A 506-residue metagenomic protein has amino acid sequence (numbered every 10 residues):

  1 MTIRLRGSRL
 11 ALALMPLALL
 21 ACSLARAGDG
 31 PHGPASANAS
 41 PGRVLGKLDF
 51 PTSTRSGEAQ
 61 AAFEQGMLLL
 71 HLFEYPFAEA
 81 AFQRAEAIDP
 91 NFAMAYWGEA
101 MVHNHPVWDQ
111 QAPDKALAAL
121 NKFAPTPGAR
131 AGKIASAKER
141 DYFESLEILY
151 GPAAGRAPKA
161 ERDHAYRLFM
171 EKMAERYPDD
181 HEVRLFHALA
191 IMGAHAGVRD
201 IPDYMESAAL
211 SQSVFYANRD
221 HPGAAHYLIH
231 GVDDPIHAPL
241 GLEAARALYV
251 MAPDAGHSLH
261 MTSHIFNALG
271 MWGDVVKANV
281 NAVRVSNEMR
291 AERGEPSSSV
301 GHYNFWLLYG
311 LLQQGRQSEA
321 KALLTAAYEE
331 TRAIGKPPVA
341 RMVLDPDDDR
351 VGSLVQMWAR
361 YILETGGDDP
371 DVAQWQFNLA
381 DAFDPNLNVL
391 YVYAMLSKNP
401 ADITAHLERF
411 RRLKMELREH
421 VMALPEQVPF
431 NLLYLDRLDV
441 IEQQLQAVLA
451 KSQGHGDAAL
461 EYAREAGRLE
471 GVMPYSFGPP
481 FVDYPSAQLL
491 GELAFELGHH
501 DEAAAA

Functional and structural regions predicted by a protein language model:
R55-R84, F143, E147-R156, V389-V392 (+2 more regions): Alpha-helical segment of the N-proximal tetratricopeptide repeat
E58, N91-A93, D180-V183, D220-P222 (+4 more regions): Residue-level recognition of tetratricopeptide repeat
E58-A59, A137-K138, R219-A225, P253-L259 (+5 more regions): Generic helix N-cap/helix-start motif at coil->alpha-helix transitions
E64, G98, E139, F143-I148 (+11 more regions): "A position-specific structural signal for the A-helix of alpha-solenoid helical repeats
L69, H103, I148, I191 (+8 more regions): Residue at a conserved register position within TPR or TPR-like alpha-solenoid repeats
Y75-A80, E99-S136, E147-A160, A194-P202 (+2 more regions): Inter-helical turn/loop elements of alpha-helical hairpins
A87-I88, A174-R176, V214-A217, R246-D254 (+7 more regions): Solenoid-like repeat scaffolds
P113-T126, A160-K172, I201-F215, A238-V250 (+6 more regions): Alpha-helical repeat scaffolds
